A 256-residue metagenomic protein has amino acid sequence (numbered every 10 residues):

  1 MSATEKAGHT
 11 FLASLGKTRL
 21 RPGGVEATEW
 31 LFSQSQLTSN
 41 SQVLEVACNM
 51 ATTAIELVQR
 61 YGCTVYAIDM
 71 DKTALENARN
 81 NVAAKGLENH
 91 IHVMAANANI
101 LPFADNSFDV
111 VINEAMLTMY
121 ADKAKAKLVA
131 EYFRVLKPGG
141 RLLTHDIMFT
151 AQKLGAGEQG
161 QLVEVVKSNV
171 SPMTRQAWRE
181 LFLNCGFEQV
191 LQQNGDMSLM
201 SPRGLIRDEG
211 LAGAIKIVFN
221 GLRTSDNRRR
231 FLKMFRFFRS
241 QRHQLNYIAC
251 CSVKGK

Functional and structural regions predicted by a protein language model:
H9-G23: Class I SAM-dependent methyltransferase Rossmann-like catalytic core, especially the SAM/SAH-binding loop
L15, I147-N169: Short, glycine-/aromatic-enriched active-site segment of Class I SAM-dependent methyltransferases
R21-S39: Conserved alpha-helix/loop element of class I SAM-dependent methyltransferases that forms part of the SAM/SAH-binding
L44, M50-I100: Class I SAM-dependent methyltransferase SAM/SAH-binding core
N99-V111: A short acidic, Gly/Pro-enriched loop at the edge of an enzyme's catalytic core that lines a small-molecule cofactor
A126-R141: A short glycine-rich, Lys/Arg-flanked "PGG" loop and its adjoining helix->strand segment in the class I
V170-G186: Short alpha-helix
L191-K256: Conserved Class I S-adenosyl-L-methionine
